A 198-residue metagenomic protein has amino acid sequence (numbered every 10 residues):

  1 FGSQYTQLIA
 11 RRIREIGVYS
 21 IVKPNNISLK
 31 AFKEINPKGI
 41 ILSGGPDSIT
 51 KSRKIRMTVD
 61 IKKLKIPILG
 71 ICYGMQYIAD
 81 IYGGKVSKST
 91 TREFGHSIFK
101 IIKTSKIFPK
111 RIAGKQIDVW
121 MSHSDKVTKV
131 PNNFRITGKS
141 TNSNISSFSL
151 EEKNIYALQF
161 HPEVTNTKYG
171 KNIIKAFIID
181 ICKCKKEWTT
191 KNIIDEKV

Functional and structural regions predicted by a protein language model:
F1-L42, P46-S52, R56, K62-L64 (+1 more regions): RNA-binding accessory domains that recognize and position tRNA/RNA substrates
G70, G74, A79: Gly/Ala-rich beta-loop-alpha elbow adjacent to hydrolase catalytic centers
